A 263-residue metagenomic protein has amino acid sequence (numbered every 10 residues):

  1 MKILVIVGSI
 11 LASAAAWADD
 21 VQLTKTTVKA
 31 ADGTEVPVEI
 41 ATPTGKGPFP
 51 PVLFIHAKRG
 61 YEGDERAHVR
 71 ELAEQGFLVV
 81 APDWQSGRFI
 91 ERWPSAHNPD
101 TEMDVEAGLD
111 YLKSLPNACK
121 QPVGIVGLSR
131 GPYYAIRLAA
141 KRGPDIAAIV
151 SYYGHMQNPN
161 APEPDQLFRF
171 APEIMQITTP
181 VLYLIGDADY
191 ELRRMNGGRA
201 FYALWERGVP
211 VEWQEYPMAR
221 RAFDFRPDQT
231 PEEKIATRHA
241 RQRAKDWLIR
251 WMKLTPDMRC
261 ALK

Functional and structural regions predicted by a protein language model:
A18-G45: N-terminal cap/lid segment of alpha/beta-hydrolase-fold proteins
P48-A57: Short beta-strand element of the alpha/beta-hydrolase
G60-H68: The serine-hydrolase catalytic nucleophile loop
D64, S95-P116: Alpha/beta-hydrolase active-site loop
A73-F89: Conserved alpha/beta-hydrolase
A107-Q176: Primarily recognizes the serine-hydrolase "nucleophile elbow" in alpha/beta-hydrolase and SGNH/GDSL folds
I177, Y183-I185: Short beta-strand/loop motif that positions the catalytic acidic residue of the alpha/beta-hydrolase fold
P210-K263: C-terminal catalytic histidine-bearing segment of alpha/beta-hydrolase fold enzymes
